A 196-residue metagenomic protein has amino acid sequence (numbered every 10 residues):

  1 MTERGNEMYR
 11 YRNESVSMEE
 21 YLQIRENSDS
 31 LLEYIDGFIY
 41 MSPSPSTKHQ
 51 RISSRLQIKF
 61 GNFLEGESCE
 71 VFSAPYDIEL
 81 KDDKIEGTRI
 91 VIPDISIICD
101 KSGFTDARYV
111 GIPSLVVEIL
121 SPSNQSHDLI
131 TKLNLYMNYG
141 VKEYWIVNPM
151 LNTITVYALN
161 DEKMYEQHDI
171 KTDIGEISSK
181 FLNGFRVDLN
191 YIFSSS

Functional and structural regions predicted by a protein language model:
M1-S196: Gly/Pro/Ser/Thr-rich low-complexity, intrinsically disordered segments predominantly at protein N-termini
